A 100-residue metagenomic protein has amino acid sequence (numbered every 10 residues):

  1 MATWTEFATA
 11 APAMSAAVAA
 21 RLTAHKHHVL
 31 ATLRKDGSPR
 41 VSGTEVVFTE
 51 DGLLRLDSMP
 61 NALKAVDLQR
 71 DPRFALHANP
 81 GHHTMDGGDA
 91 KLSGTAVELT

Functional and structural regions predicted by a protein language model:
M1-H27: Extreme N-terminal tail/first-helix region
W4-T5, P60-T100: Short, structured beta-strand-loop surface elements
L22-R34, A75-A78: A short, Trp-centered hydrophobic/proline-enriched beta-strand micro-motif
R34-D36, T49: Short, acidic, Ser/Thr-enriched surface-loop or helix-capping motifs
G43-F48: A short, well-structured catalytic beta-strand-centered motif of the EAL phosphodiesterase domain for c-di-GMP
D51-R55: Short active-site oxyanion
